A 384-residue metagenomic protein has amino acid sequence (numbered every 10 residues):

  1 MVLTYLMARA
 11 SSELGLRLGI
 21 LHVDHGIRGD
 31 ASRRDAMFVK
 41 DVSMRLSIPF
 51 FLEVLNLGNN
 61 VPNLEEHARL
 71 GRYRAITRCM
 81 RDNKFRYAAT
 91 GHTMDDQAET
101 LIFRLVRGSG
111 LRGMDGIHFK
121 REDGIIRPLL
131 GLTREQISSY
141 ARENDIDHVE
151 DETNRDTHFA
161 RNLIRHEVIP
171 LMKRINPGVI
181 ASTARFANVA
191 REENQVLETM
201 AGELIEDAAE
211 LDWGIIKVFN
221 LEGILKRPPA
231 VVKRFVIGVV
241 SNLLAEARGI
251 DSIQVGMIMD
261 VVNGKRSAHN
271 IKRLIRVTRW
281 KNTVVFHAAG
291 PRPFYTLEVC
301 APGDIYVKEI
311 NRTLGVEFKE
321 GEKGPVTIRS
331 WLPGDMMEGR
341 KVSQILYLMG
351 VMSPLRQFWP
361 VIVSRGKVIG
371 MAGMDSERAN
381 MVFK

Functional and structural regions predicted by a protein language model:
M1, E99-T100, N162-H166, I180-A184 (+1 more regions): Non-catalytic, well-ordered alpha-helical scaffold segments
M1-M172, T199: Core alpha/beta nucleotide-donor-binding catalytic domains of modification enzymes
S11, V23, L55-L57, G71 (+2 more regions): AMP-forming adenylation/ATP pyrophosphatase catalytic core
P49, R86, D147, G178 (+3 more regions): Short coil/loop linkers at secondary-structure junctions
N154-R161, I180-R191: Internal, active-site/partner-interface "lid" segment
M172-S182: Inter-helical turn/loop segments and adjacent helix faces that build the functional surface of alpha-helical bundle
